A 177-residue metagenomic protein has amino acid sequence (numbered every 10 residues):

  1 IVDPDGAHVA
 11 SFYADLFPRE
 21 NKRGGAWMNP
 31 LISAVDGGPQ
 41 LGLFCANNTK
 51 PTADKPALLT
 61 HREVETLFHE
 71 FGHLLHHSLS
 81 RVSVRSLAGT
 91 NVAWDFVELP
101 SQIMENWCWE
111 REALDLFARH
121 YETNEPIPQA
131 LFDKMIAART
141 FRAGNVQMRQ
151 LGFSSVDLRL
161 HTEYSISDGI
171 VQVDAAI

Functional and structural regions predicted by a protein language model:
I1-I177: Cation-handling catalytic/transport regions enriched in His/Asp/Glu
